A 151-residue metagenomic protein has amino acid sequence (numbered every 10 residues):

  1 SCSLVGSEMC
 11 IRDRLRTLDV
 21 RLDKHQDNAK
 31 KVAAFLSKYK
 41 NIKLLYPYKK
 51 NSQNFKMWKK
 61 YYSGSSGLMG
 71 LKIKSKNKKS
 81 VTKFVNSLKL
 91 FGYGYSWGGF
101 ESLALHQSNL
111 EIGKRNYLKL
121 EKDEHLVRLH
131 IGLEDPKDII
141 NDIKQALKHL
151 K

Functional and structural regions predicted by a protein language model:
S1-I11: Single conserved hydrophobic/aromatic residue that forms the stacking wall/gate of nucleotide- or nucleobase-binding
S3, Y61-S63, K119-K122: Solvent-exposed alpha-helices and their adjacent loops that cap or buttress functional pockets in soluble metabolic
D13-F35, Y62-S66: Structural signature of PLP-dependent enzymes
D13-V20, G67-S75, V127-G132: Short, well-ordered beta-strand elements within core beta-sheets of diverse protein domains
L36-L45: Short acidic amphipathic segments
L44-Q107: Conserved PLP-binding catalytic core of the aspartate aminotransferase-like
S75-K76, S87, S102-K151: PLP-dependent enzyme catalytic core of the Aspartate aminotransferase-like
